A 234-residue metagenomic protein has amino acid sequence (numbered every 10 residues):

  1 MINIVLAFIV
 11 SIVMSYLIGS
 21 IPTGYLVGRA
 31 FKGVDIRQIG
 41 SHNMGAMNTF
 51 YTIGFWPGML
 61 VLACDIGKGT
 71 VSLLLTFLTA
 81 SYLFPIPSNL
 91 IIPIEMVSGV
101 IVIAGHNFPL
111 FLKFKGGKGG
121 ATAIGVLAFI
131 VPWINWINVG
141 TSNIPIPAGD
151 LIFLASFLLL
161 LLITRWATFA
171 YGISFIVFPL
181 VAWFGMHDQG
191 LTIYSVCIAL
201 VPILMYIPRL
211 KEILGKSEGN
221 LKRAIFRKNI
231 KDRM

Functional and structural regions predicted by a protein language model:
M1-I2, M47-T52, P87-N89: Helix-boundary and loop/linker segments of multi-pass membrane transporters
I2-A7, S11, S20, F129-N138 (+2 more regions): Multi-pass membrane proteins that catalyze or facilitate reactions on polyprenyl-/lipid-phosphate substrates and their
A7, P57-A63, G67-F111, V131-G149 (+1 more regions): Nucleotide and nucleotide-moiety/phosphate-recognizing core
A7, S11, S15-Y16, S20 (+16 more regions): Alpha-helical transmembrane segments in multi-pass membrane proteins
G24-V27, I103-K115, S156-T164, Y206-K211: C-terminal ends of transmembrane helices
Y25-W56, K211-M234: Cytosolic, membrane-interface loops and tails of multi-pass inner-membrane proteins
V34-G45, L110-I124, A128, V139 (+2 more regions): Short, non-helical or kinked segments that cap or interrupt transmembrane helices
F50-I53, I101, G120-T164, V177-M186: Interfacial segments of multi-pass membrane proteins
